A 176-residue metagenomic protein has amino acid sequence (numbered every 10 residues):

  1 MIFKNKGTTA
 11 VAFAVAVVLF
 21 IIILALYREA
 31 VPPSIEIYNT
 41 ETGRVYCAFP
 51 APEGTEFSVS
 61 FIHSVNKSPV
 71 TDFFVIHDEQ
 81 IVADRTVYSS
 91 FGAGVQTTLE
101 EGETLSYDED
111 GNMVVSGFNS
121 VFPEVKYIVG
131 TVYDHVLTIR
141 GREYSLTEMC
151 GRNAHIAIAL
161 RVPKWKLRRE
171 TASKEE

Functional and structural regions predicted by a protein language model:
M1-G7: Short, Lys/Arg-rich N-terminal segment immediately upstream of the first membrane anchor
A10-R28: Hydrophobic membrane-insertion alpha-helices, especially the h-region of bacterial N-terminal signal peptides
E29-N39: Ser/Thr/Pro/Gly-rich low-complexity linker/stalk segments immediately outside membranes or between
S34, E56, Q80, N112 (+1 more regions): A residue-level signal for beta-strand positions that form part of recognition/binding surfaces within mature
Y38-Y88: N-terminal secretory signal peptides
D84, G94-E176: Mature, soluble, non-transmembrane domains
